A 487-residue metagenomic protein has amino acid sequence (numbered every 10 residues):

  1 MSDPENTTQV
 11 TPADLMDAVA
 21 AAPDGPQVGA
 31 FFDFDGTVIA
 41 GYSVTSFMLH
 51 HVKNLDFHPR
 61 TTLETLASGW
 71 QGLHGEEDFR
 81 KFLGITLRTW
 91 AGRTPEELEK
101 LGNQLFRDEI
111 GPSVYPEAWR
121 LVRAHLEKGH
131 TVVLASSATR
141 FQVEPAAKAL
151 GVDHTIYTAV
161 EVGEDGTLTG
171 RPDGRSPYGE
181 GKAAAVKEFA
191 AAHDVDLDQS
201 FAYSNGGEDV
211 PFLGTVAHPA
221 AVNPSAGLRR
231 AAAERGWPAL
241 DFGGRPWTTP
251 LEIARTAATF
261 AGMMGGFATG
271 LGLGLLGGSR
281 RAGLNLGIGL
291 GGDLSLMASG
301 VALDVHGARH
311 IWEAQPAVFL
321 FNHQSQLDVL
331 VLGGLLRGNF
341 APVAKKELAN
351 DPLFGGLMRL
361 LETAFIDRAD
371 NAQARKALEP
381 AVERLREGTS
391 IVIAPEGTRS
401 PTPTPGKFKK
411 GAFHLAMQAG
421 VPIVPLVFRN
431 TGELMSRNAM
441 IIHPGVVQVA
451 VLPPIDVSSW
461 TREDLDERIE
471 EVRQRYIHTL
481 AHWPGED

Functional and structural regions predicted by a protein language model:
S2-A21, P26-G29, K100-N103, R107-G270 (+1 more regions): C-terminal cap/substrate-recognition subdomain and adjoining C-terminal extension of metal-dependent phosphatase-like
Q9, D14-H74: Active-site neighborhood of HAD-like aspartate-dependent phosphohydrolases
M16-A22, L275-Q326, V331-G334, E486: N-terminal signal-anchor transmembrane helix
T37-V38, L168, R399: Hydrophobic "anchor" residues
G41-V44, N54-A124: A metal-dependent, Asp-based hydrolase signature
H51-K81, T249-V305, G356-L360: A transmembrane-helix-recognition feature enriched in membrane-embedded lipid enzymes and envelope glyco-/phospholipid
A146-G163, G274-L276, A298-S299, E313-N371: Catalytic core of membrane glycerolipid acyltransferases/transacylases, capturing the structured, soluble-facing
G283, R375-D487: Non-catalytic C-terminal accessory region of glycerolipid acyltransferases and related lyso-lipid remodeling enzymes
